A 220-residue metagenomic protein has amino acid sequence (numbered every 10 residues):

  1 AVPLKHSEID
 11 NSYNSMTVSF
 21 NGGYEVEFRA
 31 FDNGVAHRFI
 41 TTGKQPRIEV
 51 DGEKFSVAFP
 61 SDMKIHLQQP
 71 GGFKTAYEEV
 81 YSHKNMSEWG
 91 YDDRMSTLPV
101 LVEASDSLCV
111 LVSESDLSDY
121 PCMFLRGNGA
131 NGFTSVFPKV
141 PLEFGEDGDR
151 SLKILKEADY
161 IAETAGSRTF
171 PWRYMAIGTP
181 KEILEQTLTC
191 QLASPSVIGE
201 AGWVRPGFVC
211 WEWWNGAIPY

Functional and structural regions predicted by a protein language model:
A1-E185: N-terminal accessory beta-strand-rich subdomains and adjacent acidic, glycine-rich linkers that precede catalytic cores
I161-P219: An acidic-aromatic substrate-binding cleft motif
